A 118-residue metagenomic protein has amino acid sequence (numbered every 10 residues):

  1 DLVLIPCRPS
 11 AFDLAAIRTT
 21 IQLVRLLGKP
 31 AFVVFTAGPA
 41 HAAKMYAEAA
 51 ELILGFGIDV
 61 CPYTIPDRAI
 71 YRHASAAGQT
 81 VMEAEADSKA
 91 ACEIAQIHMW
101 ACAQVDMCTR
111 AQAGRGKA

Functional and structural regions predicted by a protein language model:
D1-L2, L27-A31, D59: Short glycine-/polar-rich loops that comprise or flank the Walker A/P-loop and associated switch/sensor motifs
D1-S10: Inter-motif core of Ras-like GTPase G domains
P9-A11, A37-H41, D87: Short histidine/acidic/glycine/proline-rich micro-motifs that form metal- and phosphate-coordinating active-site loops
L14-A40: Conserved C-terminal guanine-recognition region of P-loop GTPase G domains, centered on the G4
A50-Q79: Beta-strand-loop-alpha "switch" segments that mediate conformational coupling across diverse proteins
S75-C92: C-terminal boundary of histidine-terminating zinc-finger modules
A103, M107-A111: Intrinsically disordered, low-complexity terminal segments enriched in Ser/Thr
